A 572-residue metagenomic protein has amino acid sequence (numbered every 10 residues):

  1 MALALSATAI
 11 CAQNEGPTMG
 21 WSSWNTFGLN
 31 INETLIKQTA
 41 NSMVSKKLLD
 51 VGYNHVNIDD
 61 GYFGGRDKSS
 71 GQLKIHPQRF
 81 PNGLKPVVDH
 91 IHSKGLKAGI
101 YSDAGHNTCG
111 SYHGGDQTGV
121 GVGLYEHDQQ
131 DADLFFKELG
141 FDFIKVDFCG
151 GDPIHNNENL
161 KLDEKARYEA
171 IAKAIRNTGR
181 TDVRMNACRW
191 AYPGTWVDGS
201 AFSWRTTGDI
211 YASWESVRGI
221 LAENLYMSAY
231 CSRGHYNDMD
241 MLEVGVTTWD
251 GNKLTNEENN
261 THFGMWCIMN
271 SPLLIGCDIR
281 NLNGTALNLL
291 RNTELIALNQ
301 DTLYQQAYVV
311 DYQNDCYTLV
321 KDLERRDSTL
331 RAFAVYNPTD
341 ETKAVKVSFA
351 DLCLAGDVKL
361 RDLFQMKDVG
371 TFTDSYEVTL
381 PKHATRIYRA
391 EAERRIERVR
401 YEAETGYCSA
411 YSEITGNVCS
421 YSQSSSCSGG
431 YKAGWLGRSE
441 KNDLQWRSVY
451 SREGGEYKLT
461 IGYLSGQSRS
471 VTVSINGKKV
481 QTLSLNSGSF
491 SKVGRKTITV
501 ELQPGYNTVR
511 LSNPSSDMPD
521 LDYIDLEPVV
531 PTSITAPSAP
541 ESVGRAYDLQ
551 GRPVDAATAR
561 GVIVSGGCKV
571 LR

Functional and structural regions predicted by a protein language model:
L35, T39, M43-N157: Aromatic-lined carbohydrate-binding/catalytic grooves of carbohydrate-active enzymes
L96-G114, I175-G194: Aromatic-lined carbohydrate-recognition surfaces of secreted/lumenal glycan-active proteins
D182-D278: Glycan-recognition surfaces
W266-M269, L274-G276, Y312-L354, H383 (+3 more regions): Carbohydrate-binding surface patches
L274-T339, N417-G437, G505: Glycan-recognition and catalytic regions of carbohydrate-active enzymes
K343, L352-L360, E377-V530: Extracytoplasmic
E397-A403, E527-Q550: Residue-level detector of functionally pivotal "anchor" positions at catalytic/ligand-binding pockets or at interdomain
V562-R572: C-terminal tail/sorting-segment detector
